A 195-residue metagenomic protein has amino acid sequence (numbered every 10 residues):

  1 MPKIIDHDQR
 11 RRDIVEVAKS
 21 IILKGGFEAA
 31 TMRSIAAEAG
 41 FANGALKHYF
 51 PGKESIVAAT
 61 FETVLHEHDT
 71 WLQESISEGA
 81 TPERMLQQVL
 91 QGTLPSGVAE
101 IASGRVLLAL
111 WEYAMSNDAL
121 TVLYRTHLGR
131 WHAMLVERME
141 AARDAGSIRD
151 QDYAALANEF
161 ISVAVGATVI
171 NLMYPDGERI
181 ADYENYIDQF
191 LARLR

Functional and structural regions predicted by a protein language model:
M1-Q9: N-terminal intrinsically disordered/low-complexity leader segments
R11, V15, F61, L65 (+2 more regions): Amphipathic, non-transmembrane alpha-helical scaffold segments
D13, V17-A59: Helix-turn-helix
D13, V17-G25, W71-S75, V106 (+2 more regions): Solvent-exposed, amphipathic alpha-helical segments
K24-E28, G79, E100, A145: Short coil/turn segments at alpha/beta junctions that flank glycine-rich nucleotide-binding fingerprints
A59-E62, T70-S103, A154-F160, E184: Hydrophobic alpha-helical connector segments
V98-V122: Amphipathic alpha-helical segments used for helix-helix packing
I101, A119-R125, G129, R143-F190 (+1 more regions): Hydrophobic/aromatic-rich alpha-helical bundle segments in the mid-to-C-terminal region
